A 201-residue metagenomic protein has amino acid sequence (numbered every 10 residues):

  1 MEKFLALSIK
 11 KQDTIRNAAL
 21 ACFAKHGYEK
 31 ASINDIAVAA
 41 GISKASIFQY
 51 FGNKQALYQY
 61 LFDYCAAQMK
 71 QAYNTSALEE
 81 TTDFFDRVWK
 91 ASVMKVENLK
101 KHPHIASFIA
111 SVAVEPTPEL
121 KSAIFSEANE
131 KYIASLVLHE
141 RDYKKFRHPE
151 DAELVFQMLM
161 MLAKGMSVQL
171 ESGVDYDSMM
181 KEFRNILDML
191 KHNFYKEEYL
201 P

Functional and structural regions predicted by a protein language model:
M1-K10, E198-P201: N-terminal intrinsically disordered/low-complexity leader segments
E2, T14, C22-A56, Y60: Helix-turn-helix
Q59-C65, A72: Alpha-helical DNA-contacting segments of helix-turn-helix folds
Y60, T75-K101, F156-L159: Hydrophobic alpha-helical connector segments
V96-A134: Short secondary-structure transition hinges
E97, S135-H139, M160, S172 (+1 more regions): C-terminal peripheral helix-coil segments that are non-catalytic and often amphipathic
S107-I109, K121, K145, P149 (+1 more regions): Short, hydrophobic secondary-structure boundary micro-motifs
A128-V155, L159, F194-E198: Hydrophobic alpha-helical bundle segments that form small-molecule/ligand-binding pockets
